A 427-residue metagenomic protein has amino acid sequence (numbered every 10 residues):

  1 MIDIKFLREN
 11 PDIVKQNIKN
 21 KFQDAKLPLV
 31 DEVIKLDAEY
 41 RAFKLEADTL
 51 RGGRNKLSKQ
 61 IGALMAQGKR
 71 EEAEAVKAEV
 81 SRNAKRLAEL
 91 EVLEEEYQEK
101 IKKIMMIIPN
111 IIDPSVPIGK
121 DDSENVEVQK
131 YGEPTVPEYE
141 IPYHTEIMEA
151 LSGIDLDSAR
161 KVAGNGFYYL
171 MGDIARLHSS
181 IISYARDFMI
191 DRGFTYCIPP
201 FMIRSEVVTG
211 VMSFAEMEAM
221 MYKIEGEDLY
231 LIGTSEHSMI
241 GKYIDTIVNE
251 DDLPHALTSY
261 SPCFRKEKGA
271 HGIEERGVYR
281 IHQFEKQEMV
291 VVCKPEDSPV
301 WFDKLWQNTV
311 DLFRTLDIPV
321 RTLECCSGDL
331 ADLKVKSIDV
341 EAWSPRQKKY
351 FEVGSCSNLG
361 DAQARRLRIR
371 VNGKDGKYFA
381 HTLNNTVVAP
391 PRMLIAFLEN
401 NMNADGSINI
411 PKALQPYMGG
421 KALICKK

Functional and structural regions predicted by a protein language model:
M1-P134, E149, G153: N-terminal alpha-helical targeting/anchoring segments
L27, K130-K427: TRNA-recognition modules of translation machinery and tRNA-sensing kinases, especially anticodon-binding
